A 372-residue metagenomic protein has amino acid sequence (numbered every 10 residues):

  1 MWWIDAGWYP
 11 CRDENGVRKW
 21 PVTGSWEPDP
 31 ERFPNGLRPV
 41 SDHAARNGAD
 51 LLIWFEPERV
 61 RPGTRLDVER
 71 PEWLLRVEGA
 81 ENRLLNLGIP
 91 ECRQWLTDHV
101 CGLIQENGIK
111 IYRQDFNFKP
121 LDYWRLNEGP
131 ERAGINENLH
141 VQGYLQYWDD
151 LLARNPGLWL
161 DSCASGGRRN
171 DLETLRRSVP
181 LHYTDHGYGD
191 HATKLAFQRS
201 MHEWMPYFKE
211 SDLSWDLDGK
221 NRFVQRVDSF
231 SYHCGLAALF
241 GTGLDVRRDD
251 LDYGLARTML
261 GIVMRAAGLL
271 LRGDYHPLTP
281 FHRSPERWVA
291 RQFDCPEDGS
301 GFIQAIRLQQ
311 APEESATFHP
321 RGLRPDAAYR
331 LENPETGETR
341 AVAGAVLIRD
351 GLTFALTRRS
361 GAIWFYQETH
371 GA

Functional and structural regions predicted by a protein language model:
M1-D98, I111, Y123: Aromatic-lined carbohydrate-binding/catalytic grooves of carbohydrate-active enzymes
A6, I53-P57, L87, F116 (+3 more regions): Active-site proximal loops enriched in glycine and acidic residues that flank catalytic Cys/His/Asp and coordinate
P10-C11, D29, D42-R46, E91-P180 (+4 more regions): Active-site and adjacent substrate-binding regions of carbohydrate-active enzymes
V17-T23, V68-R70, E128-E131, L175-H182: Short secondary-structure boundary/capping segments
P30, N86-P90, G134-V141, D218-Q225 (+2 more regions): Hydrophobic alpha-helical scaffolding
L75-G79, N107-K110, L181-D190: Structural recognition of alpha->loop->beta junctions
Y144-E338, G361-I363: Active-site-proximal substrate-binding groove within the catalytic cores of carbohydrate-active enzymes
V342-A372: C-terminal beta-strand-rich structural cap/linker in extracellular carbohydrate-active enzymes
